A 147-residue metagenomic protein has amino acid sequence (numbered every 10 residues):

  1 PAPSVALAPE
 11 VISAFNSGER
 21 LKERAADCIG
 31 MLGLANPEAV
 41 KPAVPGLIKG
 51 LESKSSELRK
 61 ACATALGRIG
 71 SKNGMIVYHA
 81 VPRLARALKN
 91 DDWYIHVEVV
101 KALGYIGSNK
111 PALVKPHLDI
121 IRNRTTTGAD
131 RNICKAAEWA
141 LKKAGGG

Functional and structural regions predicted by a protein language model:
A2-A14, P37-G50, G74-A87, N109-R124 (+1 more regions): Amphipathic alpha-helical scaffolding segments comprising HEAT/armadillo-like alpha-solenoid repeats
V5, E19-R20, S56-E57, W93-Y94 (+1 more regions): Alpha-helix N-cap/helix-start positions at coil->helix boundaries
P9, E23-D27, K60-T64, V97 (+1 more regions): Alpha-solenoid HEAT/ARM repeat scaffold
E10-C28, L32: N-terminal segments that cap or nucleate solenoid repeat domains
G30-M31, G67, G104, K142: Structural signature of alpha-helical solenoid repeat scaffolds
S56, T64-R68: Alpha-helical adaptor scaffolds
R122-G147: Eukaryotic acidic, Ser/Thr-rich intrinsically disordered low-complexity regions
